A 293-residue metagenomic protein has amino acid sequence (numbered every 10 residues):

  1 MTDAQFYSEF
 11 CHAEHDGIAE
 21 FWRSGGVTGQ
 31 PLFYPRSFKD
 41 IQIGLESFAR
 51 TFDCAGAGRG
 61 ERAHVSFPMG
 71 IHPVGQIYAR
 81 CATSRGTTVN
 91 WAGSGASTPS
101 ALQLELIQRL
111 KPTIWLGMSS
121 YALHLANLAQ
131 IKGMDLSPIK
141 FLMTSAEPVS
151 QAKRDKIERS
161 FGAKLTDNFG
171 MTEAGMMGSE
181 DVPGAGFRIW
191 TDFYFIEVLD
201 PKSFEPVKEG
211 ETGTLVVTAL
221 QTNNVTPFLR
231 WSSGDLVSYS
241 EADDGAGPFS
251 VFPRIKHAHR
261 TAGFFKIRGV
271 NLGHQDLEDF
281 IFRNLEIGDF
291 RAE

Functional and structural regions predicted by a protein language model:
M1-C54, G58-G60, R109, S137 (+1 more regions): Nucleotide 5′-phosphate-binding alpha/beta core
F21, F48, A79, R154 (+1 more regions): Generic structural marker for isolated residues within well-ordered, non-membrane alpha-helices of soluble domains
R23, P73-V74, C81-A82, L106 (+1 more regions): Hydrophobic/aromatic ligand-binding patch that stacks against planar heteroaromatic rings of cofactors or nucleotides
I41, P68-H72, S120-Y121: Short glycine-enriched loops at secondary-structure junctions
A49, D53-R85: Conserved AMP-binding loop of ANL adenylate-forming enzymes
R85-E293: Active-site glycine/GP-rich loop and adjacent strand/helix microenvironment that borders small-molecule binding pockets
